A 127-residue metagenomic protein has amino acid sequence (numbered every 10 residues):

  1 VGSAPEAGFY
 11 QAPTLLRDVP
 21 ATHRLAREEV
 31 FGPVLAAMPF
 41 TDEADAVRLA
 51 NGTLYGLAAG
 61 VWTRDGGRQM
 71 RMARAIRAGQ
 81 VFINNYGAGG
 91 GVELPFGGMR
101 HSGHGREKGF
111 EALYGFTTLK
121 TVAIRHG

Functional and structural regions predicted by a protein language model:
S3, Y10-G127: Conserved C-terminal structural/oligomerization subdomain of aldehyde/semialdehyde dehydrogenase
